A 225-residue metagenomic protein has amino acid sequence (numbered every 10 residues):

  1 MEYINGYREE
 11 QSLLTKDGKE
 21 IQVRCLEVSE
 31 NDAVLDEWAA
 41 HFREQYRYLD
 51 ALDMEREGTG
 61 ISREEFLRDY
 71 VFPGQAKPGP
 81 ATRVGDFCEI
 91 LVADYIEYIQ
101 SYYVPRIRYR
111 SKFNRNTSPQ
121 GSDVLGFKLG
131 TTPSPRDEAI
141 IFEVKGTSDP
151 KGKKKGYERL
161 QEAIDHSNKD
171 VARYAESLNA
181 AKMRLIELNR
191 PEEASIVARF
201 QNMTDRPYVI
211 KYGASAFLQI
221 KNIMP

Functional and structural regions predicted by a protein language model:
M1-S62, Y70-V71: Nuclease-adjacent, charged terminal/linker segments that flank catalytic cores
I4, S101-Y103, V171-E176: Charged, terminal alpha-helix-loop-beta segments that serve as non-catalytic nucleic-acid engagement and/or assembly
L67, G74, N116-G126: Charged, often glycine-rich, active-site loop that binds/positions anionic groups
V71-A93, S111-R115: A short, highly charged nucleic-acid-interacting micro-segment common to nuclease and nuclease-linked defense proteins
I96, V124-G126, I140-G146: Conserved catalytic cores of phosphodiester-cleaving nucleases, focusing on short active-site segments
I99-T117: A short acidic/basic microdomain associated with nuclease active sites
G130-D137: Short, solvent-exposed loop/turn segments that connect beta-strands within catalytic domains and beta-strand-rich
P150-N222: Acidic, metal/cofactor-coordinating or nucleic-acid-engaging core segments within structured domains
